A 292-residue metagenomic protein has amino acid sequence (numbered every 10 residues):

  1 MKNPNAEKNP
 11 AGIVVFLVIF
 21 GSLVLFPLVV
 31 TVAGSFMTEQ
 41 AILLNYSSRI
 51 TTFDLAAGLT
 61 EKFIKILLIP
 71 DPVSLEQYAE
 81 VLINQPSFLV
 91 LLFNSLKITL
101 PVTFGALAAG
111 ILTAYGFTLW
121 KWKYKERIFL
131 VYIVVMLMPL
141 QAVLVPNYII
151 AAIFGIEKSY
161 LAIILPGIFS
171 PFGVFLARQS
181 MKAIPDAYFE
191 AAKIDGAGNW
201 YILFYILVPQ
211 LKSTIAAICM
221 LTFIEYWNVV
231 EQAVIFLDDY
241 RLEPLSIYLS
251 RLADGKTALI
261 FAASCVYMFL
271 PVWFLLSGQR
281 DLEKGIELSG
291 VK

Functional and structural regions predicted by a protein language model:
K2-N9, I13-K292: A structural signal for multi-pass alpha-helical bundles of membrane permease subunits that mediate small-molecule
